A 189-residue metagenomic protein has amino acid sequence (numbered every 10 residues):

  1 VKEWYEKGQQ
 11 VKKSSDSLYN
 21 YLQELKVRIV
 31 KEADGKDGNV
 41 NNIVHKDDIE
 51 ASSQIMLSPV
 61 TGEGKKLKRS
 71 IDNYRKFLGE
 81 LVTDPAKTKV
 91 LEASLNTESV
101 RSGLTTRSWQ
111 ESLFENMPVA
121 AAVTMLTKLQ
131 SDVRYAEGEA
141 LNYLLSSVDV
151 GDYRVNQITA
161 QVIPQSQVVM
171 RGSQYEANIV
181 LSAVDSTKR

Functional and structural regions predicted by a protein language model:
K2-T88: Post-signal peptide N-terminal segment of secreted/secretory-pathway proteins
E63-K188: Extended, domain-scale alpha-helical bundle/helix-rich regions
